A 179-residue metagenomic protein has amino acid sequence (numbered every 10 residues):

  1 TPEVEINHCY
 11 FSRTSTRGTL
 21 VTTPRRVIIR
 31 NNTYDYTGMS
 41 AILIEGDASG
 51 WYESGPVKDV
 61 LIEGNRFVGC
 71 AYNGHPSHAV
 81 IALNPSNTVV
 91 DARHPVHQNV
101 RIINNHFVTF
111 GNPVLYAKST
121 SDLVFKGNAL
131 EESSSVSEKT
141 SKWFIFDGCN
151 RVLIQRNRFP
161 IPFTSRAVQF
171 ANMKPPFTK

Functional and structural regions predicted by a protein language model:
T1-A41, A48, G74: Right-handed parallel beta-helix
T1-R17, N87-R101, T109-P113: Right-handed parallel beta-helix
E3-V4, C9, T22, R26-V27 (+11 more regions): Solenoid scaffold repeats with emphasis on beta-solenoid/beta-helix
S15-T22, G38-E45, F67, A71-A79 (+3 more regions): Short glycine/acidic-rich loop motifs that flank beta-strands on beta-rich extracellular proteins
T16-G18, A48-E53, N84-A92, S141-W143: Short, recurring structural edge motifs at helix starts
I42, V60-L61, N65, V100 (+1 more regions): C-terminal structural cap/anchor segments
S49-G64, V68: Extended hydrophobic/aromatic segments used for targeting, binding, or gating
